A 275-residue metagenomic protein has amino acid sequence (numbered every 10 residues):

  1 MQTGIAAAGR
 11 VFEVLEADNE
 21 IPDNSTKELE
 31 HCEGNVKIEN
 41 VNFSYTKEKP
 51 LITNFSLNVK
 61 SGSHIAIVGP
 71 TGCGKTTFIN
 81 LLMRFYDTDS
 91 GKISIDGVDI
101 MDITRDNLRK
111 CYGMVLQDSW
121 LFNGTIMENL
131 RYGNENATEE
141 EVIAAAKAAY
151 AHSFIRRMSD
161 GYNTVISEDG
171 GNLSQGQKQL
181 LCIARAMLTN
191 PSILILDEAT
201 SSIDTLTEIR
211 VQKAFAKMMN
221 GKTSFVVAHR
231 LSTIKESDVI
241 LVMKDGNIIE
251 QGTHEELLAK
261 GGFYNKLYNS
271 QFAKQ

Functional and structural regions predicted by a protein language model:
M1-V14: Cytosolic ends of transmembrane helices, especially the final helix of ABC transmembrane type-1 domains
E16, I21-N24, L29-Q275: ABC-type nucleotide-binding domain
